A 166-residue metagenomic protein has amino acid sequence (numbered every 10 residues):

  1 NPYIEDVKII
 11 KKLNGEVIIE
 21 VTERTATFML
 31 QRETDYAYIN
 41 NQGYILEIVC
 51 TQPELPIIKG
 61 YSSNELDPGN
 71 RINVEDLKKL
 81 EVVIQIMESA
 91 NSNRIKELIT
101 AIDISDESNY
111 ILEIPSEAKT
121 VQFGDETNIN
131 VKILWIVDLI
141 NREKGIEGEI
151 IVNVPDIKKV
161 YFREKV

Functional and structural regions predicted by a protein language model:
N1-Y3: Amphipathic, non-transmembrane alpha-helical segments in extracytoplasmic/periplasmic proteins
D6-V166: Charged, solvent-exposed interaction patches on well-folded alpha/beta domains that mediate macromolecular contacts
